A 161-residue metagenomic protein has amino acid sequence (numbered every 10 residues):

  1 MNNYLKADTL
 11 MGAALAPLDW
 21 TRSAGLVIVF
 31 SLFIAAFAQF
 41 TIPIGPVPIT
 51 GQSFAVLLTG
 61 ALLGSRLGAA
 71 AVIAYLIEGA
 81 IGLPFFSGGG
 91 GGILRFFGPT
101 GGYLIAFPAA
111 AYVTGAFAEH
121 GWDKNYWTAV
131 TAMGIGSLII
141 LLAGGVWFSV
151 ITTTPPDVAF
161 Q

Functional and structural regions predicted by a protein language model:
N2-A71: Hydrophobic transmembrane alpha-helices
N2-L15, R22, I28, I93-L142: Short helix-perturbing small/polar motifs within transmembrane alpha-helices
S31-A36, L76-P84, S137-A143: Aromatic-anchored segments of alpha-helical transmembrane domains
F37-A38, I42, E78, T114 (+3 more regions): Membrane-water interface at transmembrane helix exits
T41-V113: Alpha-helical membrane segments and adjacent membrane-interface helices in multi-pass membrane proteins
S65, W122-D123, T154-V158: Juxtamembrane helix-boundary/capping and inter-helix hinge elements in multi-pass membrane proteins
G68-V72, A129-V130, A159: Alpha-helical transmembrane segments and their helix-entry boundary regions
L83-G89, V146-Q161: Interfacial helix-loop-helix junctions of multi-pass membrane proteins
